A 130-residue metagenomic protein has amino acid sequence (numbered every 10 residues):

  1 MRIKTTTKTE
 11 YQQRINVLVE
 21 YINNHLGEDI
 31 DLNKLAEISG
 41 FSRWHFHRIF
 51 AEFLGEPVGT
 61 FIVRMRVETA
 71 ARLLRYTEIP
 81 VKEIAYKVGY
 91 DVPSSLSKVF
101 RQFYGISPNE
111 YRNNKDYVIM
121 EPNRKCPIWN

Functional and structural regions predicted by a protein language model:
M1-Q13: Short, charge-enriched, intrinsically disordered boundary segments that mark the beginning of a structured element
I3, N16-N33, E52-V88, K115-N130: Terminal helix-turn-helix DNA-binding modules in bacterial transcription factors
S39, V88-G89: Core residues of bacterial helix-turn-helix
S42-R43, D91-V92: Short coil turns linking two alpha-helices in DNA-binding domains
F46, F50, S95-L96, F100: Short hydrophobic/aromatic patch on the recognition helix
K98, R112-D116: Short amphipathic recognition helices of helix-turn-helix/homeodomain-type DNA-binding modules
